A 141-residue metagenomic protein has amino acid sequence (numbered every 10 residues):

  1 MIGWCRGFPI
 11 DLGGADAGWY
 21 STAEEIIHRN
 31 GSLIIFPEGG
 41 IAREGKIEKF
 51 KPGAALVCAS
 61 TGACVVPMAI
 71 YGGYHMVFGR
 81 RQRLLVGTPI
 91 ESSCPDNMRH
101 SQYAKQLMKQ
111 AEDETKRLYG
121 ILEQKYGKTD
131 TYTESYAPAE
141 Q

Functional and structural regions predicted by a protein language model:
M1-G14, S21-T22: Catalytic core of membrane glycerolipid acyltransferases/transacylases, capturing the structured, soluble-facing
A17-Q141: Non-catalytic C-terminal accessory region of glycerolipid acyltransferases and related lyso-lipid remodeling enzymes
